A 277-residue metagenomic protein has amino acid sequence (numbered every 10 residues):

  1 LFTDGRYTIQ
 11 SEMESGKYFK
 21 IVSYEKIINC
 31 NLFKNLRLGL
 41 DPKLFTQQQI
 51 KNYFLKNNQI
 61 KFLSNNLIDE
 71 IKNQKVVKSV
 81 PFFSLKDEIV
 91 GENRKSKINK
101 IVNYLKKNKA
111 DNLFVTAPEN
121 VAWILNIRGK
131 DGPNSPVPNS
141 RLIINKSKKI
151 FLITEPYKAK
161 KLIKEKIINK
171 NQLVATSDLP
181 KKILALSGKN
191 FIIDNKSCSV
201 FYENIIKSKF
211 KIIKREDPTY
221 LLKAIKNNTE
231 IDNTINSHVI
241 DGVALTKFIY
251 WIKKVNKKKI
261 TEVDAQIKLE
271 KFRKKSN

Functional and structural regions predicted by a protein language model:
L1-K274: A composition/biophysics-driven feature that prefers long, compositionally simple stretches
